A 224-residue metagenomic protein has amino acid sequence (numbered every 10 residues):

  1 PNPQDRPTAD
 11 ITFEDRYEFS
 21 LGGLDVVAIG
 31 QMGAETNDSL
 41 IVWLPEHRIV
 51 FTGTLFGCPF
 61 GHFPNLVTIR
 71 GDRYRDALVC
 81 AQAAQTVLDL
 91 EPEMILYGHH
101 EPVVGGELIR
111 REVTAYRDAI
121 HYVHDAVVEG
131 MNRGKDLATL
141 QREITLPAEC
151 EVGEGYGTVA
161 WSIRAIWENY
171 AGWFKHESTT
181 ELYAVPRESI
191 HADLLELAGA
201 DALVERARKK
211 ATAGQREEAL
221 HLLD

Functional and structural regions predicted by a protein language model:
P1-D5: Acidic/polar short surface loop at catalytic or gating sites that assists cofactor/ion binding and chemistry
P7, R16-E18, D25-M131: Metallo-beta-lactamase
L21-G22, K135: A short, structured loop/turn motif at beta-sheet edges
D89-M94, P102-D224: Accessory terminal helices/loops
